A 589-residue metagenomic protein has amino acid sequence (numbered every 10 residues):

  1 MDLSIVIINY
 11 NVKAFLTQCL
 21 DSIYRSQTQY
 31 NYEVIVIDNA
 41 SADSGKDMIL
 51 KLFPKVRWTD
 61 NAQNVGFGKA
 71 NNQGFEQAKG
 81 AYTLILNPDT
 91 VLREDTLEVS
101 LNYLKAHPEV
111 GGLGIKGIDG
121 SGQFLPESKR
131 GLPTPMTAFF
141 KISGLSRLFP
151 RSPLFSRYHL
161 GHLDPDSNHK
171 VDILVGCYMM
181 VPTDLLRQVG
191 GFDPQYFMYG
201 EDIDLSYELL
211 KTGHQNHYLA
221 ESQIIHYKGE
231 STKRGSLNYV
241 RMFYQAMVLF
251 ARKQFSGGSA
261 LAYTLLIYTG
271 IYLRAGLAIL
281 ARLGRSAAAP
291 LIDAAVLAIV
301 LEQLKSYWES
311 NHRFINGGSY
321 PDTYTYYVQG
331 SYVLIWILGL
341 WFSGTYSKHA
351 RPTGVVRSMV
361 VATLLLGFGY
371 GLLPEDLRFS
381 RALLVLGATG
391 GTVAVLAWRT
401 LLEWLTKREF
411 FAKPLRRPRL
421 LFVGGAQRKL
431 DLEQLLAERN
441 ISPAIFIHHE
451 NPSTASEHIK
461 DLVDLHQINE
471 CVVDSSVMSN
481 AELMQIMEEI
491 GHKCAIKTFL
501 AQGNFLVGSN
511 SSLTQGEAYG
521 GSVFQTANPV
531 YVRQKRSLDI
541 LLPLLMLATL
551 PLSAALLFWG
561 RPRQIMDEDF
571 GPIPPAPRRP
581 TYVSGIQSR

Functional and structural regions predicted by a protein language model:
S22, D38-D47, Q63: A conserved acidic beta->alpha catalytic loop
N61-A78, V99: Glycine-rich, basic loop-to-helix element that forms the pyrophosphate-binding segment of sugar-nucleotide handling
T83: Short aromatic/hydrophobic "clamp" motif used to bind/position activated sugar donors
V91-E127: Conserved donor NDP-sugar-binding/catalytic core segment of glycosyltransferases
L132-V171, F524-N528: Short, flexible, basic/aromatic active-site loop/helix in glycosyltransferases
Y207-A281: Active-site-adjacent helix/loop segment of glycosyltransferases that harbors family-specific signature motifs
R274-N311, T345-A350, T400-A554, P562-I565 (+2 more regions): N-terminal hydrophobic signal-anchor/signal peptide
L338-L421: Aromatic-rich membrane-interfacial microdomains
